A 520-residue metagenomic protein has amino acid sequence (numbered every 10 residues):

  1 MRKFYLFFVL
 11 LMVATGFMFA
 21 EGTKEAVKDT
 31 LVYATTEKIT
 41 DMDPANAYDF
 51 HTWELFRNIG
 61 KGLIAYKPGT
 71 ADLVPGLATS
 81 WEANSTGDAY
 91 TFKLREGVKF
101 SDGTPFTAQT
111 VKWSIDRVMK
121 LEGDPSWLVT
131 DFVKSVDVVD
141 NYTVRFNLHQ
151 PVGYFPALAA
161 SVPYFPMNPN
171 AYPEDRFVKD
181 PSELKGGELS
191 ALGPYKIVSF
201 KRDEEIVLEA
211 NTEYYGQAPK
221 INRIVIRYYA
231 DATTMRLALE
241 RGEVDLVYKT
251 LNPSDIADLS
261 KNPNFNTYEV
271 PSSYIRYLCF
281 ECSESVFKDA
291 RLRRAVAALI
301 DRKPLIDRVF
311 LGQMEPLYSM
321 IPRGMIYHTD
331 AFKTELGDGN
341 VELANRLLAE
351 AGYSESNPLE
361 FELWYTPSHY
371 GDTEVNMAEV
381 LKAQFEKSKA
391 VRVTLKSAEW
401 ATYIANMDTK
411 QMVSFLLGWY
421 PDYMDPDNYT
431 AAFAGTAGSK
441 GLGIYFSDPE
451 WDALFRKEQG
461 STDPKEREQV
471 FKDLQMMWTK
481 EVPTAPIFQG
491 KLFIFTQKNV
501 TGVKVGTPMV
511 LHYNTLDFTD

Functional and structural regions predicted by a protein language model:
A34-S85, D116, S190-L192: N-terminal lobe/hinge region of extracytoplasmic solute-binding protein
T36-E54, L77, T104, F155-F165 (+3 more regions): A structural "hinge/loop" feature
K67-P68, V162-P219, R223, E342 (+1 more regions): Gly/Pro-rich hinge or "lid" segments in bacterial periplasmic/extracellular proteins
T79-G123, V139, R145-N147, V286-K288: Aromatic- and charge-enriched surface segment that lines or borders ligand/interaction sites
K93, L128-E174: Surface-exposed binding/hinge segments that line and control ligand-binding clefts or catalytic entry sites
K201, L299-H328, T373-K382, I404-D520: Detector for C-terminal structural segments
N211-A257: Ligand-site clamp/hinge motif
P316-A351, S368-N376: Structural transition elements
